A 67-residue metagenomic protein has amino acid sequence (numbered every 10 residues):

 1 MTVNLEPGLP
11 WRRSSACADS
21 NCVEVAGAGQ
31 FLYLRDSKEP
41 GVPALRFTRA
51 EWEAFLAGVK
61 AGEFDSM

Functional and structural regions predicted by a protein language model:
M1-M67: Positively charged, low-complexity terminal tracts and the immediately adjacent first secondary-structure elements
